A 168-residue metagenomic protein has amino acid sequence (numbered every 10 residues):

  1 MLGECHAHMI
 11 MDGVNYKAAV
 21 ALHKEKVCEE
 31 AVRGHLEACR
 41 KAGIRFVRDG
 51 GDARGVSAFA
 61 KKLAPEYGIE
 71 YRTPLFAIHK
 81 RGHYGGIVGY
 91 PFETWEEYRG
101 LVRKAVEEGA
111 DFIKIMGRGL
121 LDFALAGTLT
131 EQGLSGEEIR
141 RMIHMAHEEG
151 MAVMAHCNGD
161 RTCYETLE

Functional and structural regions predicted by a protein language model:
M1, G43-F46, P65-Y71, G109-D111 (+1 more regions): Short, well-ordered coil/turn segments that N-cap beta-strands
M1-A18, I69-V88: N-terminal small/glycine-rich loop or linker at the start of catalytic domains across soluble metabolic enzymes
L2-K62: Metal-associated gating/positioning segment near the N- to mid-region
G3-A7, V47-D49, Y71-L75, I113-I115 (+1 more regions): Hydrophobic faces of well-ordered beta-strands that scaffold small-molecule active sites in alpha/beta enzyme cores
H8-D12, A53-S57, H79-K80, G119-F123 (+1 more regions): Active-site environment of divalent metal-dependent phosphoester hydrolases
Y16-A31, G82-G100, A152-N158: Active-site mouth loops of central-metabolism enzymes
K61-P65, I87-V88, T128-E131, E168: Short low-complexity, flexible loop/linker segments enriched in glycine and/or proline with clustered acidic
E96-G117, L121-E168: Histidine/acidic residue-rich metal-binding segments in metalloenzymes
